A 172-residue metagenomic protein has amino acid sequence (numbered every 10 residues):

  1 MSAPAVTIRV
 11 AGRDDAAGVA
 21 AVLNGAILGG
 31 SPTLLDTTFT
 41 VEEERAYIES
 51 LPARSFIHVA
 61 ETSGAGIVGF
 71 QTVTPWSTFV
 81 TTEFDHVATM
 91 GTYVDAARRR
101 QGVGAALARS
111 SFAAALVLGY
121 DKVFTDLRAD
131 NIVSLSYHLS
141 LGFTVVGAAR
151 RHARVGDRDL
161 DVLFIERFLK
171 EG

Functional and structural regions predicted by a protein language model:
T7-V19: A short beta-loop-alpha structural element at the N-terminal edge of CoA-dependent acyl/N-acetyltransferase catalytic
A11, V94, L127: Hydrophobic adenine-recognition pocket in adenosine-nucleotide-binding enzymes
A20-Y47: Conserved GNAT-fold acetyl-CoA-binding loop/helix
T38-A97, A108, F168-K170: Acetyl-CoA-dependent GNAT
T72-T78, F124-L127, L139, T144-D161: Conserved catalytic-core motifs of GNAT/GCN5-like acyltransferases
R99, T125-L135: Conserved beta-strand-loop-alpha-helix junction that forms the acyl-donor binding cleft
R100-A113, V117, L135-S140: Conserved acetyl-CoA-binding loop-helix of GNAT-fold acetyltransferases
A115-L127: Conserved GNAT acetyl-CoA-binding A-motif
